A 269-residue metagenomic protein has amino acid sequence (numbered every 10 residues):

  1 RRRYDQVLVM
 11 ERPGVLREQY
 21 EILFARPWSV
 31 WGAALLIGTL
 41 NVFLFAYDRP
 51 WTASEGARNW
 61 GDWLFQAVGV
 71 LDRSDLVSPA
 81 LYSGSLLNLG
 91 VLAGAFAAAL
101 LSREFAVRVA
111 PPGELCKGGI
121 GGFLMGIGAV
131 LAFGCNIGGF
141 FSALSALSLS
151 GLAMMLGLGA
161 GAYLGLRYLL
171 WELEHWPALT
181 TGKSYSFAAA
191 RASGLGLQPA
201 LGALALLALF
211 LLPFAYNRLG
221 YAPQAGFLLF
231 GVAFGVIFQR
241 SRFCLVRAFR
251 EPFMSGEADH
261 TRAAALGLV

Functional and structural regions predicted by a protein language model:
R1-V269: Membrane-interfacial helix-loop segments of redox and metal-homeostasis proteins, especially TM-loop-TM junctions
